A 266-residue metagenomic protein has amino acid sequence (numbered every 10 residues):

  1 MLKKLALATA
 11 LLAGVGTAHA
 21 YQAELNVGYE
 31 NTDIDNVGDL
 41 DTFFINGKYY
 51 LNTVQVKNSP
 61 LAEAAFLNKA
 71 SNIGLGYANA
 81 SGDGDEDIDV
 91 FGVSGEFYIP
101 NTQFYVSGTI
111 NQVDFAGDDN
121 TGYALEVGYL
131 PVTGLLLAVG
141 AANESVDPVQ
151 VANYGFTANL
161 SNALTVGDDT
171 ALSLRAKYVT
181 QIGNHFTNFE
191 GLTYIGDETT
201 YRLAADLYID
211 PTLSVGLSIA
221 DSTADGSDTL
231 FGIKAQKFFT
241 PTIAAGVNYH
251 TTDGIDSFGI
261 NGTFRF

Functional and structural regions predicted by a protein language model:
M1-E24, N36-D39, Q55-S59, L67-A70: Cleavable N-terminal export/targeting peptides
A23-L25, V54-K57, N101-V106, T133-V139 (+3 more regions): Repeated loop/turn-to-beta-strand initiation elements of outer-membrane beta-barrel proteins
L25-V27, I45-G47, V93-G95, L125-V127 (+5 more regions): Membrane-embedded beta-strands of outer-membrane beta-barrel proteins, especially the hydrophobic/small aromatic
N31, Y49, F97-I99, Y129-P131 (+4 more regions): Residue-level signature of outer-membrane beta-barrel architecture
N31-T42, A78-F91, N111-Y123, N143-D147 (+6 more regions): Solvent-exposed loop/turn segments connecting transmembrane beta-strands in outer-membrane beta-barrel proteins
L40-A62, F66-N68, V93, F97-Y98 (+3 more regions): Glycine- and aromatic-enriched membrane insertion/assembly motifs of diderm outer-membrane and organelle channel
L40-V54, L174, K237, I255-F266: Outer-membrane beta-barrel "beta-signal"
V146-G167: Solvent-exposed loop segments that connect transmembrane elements
